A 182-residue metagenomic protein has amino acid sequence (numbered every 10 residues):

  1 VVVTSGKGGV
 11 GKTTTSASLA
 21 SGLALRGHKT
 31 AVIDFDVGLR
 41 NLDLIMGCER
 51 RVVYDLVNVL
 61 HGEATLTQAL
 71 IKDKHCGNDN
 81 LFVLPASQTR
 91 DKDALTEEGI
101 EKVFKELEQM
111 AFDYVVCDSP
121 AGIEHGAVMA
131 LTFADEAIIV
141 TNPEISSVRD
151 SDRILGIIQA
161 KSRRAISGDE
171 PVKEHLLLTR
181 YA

Functional and structural regions predicted by a protein language model:
V1-D36: Walker A/P-loop phosphate-binding motif and the immediately C-terminal alpha-helix
S5, D34, P85-Q88, S119 (+2 more regions): Flexible glycine-/small-residue-rich
G8, V59, L84, D118 (+1 more regions): Residue-level signature of catalytic and energy-coupling elements of molecular machines, predominantly ATP/GTP-dependent
S16, T96, I100, S147: Short, conserved glycine- and acidic-residue-centered signature motifs in active-site or ligand-binding loops
V32, V115-V116: Walker B beta-strand of ABC/ABC-like P-loop ATPase nucleotide-binding domains, specifically the conserved hydrophobic
F35-Q109, D113: P-loop/Walker-type NTP enzyme "switch/lid" segment
K102, Q109-M110, Y114, P120-A182: Conserved catalytic-core segment of NTP-binding enzymes
